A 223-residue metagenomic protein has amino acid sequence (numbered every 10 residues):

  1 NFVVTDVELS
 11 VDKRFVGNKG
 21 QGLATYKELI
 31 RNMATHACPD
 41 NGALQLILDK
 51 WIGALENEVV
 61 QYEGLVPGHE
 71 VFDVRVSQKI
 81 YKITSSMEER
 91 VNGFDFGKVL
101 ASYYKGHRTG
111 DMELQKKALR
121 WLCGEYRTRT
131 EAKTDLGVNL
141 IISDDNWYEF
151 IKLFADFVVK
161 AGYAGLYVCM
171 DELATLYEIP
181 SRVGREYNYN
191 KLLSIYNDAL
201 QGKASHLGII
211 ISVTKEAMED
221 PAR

Functional and structural regions predicted by a protein language model:
N1-A161: P-loop NTPase nucleotide-binding core
M112-R223: The catalytic "switch" region of P-loop NTPases
